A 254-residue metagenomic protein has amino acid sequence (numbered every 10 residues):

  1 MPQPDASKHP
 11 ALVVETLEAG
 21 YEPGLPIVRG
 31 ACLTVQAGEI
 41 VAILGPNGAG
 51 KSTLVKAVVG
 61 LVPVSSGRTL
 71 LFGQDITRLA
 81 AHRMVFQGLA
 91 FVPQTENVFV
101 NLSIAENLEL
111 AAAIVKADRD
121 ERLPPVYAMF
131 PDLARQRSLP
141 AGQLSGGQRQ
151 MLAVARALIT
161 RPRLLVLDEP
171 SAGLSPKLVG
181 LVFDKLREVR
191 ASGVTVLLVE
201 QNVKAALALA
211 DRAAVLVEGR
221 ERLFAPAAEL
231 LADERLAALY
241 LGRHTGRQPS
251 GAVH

Functional and structural regions predicted by a protein language model:
D5-V14, E18-G30, A37, A42 (+2 more regions): A short, flexible loop at the N-terminus of ABC-type nucleotide-binding domains that lies
L44-P46: The feature captures the beta-strand-to-loop junction immediately N-terminal to the Walker
G67-Q74, Q87, R119-L123, A128: Conserved ABC transporter NBD signature motif
P140-L144: Conserved ABC ATPase signature
A157-L158: ABC ATPase C-loop
R161: Conserved catalytic motifs of ABC-family nucleotide-binding domains
L165-E169: Catalytic Walker B motif of ABC-type/P-loop ATPase nucleotide-binding domains
